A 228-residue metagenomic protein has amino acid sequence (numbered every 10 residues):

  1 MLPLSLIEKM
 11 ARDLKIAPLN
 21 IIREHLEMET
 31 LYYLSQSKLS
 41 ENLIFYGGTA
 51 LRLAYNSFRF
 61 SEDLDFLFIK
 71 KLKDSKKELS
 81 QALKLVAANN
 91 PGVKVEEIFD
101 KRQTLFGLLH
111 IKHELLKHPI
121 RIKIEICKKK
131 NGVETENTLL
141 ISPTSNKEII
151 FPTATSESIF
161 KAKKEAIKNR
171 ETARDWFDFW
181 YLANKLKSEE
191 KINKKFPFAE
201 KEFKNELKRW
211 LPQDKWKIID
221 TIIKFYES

Functional and structural regions predicted by a protein language model:
M1-L43, A54-S57, I69-S228: Structured mid-to-C-terminal alpha-helical surface segments
Y46-T49: Glycine-rich beta-strand-to-loop/alpha-helix junction loops that act as flexible
S61: Anion-coordinating catalytic cores for phosphoryl-, nucleotidyl-, and glycosidic chemistry
D65-F66: Short cationic amphipathic helices and targeting signals
